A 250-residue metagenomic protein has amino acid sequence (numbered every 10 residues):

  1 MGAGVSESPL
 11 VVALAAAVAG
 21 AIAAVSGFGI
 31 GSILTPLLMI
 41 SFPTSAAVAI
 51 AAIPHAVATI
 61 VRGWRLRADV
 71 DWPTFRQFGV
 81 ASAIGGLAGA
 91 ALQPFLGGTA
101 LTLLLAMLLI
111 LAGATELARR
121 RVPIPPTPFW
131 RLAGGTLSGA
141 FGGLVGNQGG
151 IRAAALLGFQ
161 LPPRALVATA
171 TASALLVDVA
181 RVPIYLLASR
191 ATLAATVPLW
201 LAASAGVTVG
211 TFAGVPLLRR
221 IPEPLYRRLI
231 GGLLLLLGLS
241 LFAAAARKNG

Functional and structural regions predicted by a protein language model:
P9-Q77, G134-G135, G139, G149-F212: Small-residue-rich hydrophobic segments that form or flank transmembrane alpha-helices in multi-pass membrane proteins
P36, G89-P94, A154, V215-P216: Small-residue-mediated transmembrane helix hinge/kink sites in multi-pass secondary transporters
P43, G97, P162, P222-Y226: A helix-boundary/kink motif common to multi-pass secondary transporters, especially Major Facilitator Superfamily
S45-A118: Membrane helix-loop-helix hairpins that form the core translocation module of multi-pass transporters
A52, L105-L109, G113, T171 (+3 more regions): Residues within membrane-spanning alpha-helices of integral membrane proteins, especially the hydrophobic core/packing
E116-S138: Alpha-helical multi-pass membrane helix bundles of inner-membrane/thylakoid proteins, especially permease cores
G214-L235: Interfacial loop-to-transmembrane junctions
S240-G250: Juxtamembrane boundary at the C-terminal end of a transmembrane helix
